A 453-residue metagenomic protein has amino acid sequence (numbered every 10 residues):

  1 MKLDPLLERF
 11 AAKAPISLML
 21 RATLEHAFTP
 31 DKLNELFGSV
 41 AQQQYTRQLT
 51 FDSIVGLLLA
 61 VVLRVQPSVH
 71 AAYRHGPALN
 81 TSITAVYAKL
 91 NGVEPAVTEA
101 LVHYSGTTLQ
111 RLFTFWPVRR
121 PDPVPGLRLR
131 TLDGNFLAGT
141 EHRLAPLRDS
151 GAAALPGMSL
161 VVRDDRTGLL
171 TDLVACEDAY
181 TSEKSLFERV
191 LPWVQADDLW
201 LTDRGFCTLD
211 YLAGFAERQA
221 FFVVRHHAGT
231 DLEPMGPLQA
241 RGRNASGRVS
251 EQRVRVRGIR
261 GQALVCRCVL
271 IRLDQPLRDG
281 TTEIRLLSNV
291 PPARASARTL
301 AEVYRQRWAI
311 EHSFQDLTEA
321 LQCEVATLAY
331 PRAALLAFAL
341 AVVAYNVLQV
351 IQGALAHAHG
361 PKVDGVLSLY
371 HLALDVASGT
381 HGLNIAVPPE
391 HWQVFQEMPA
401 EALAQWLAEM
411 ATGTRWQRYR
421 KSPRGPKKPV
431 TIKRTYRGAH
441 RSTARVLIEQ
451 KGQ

Functional and structural regions predicted by a protein language model:
M1-Q66, T81, K89-V93, L101-S105 (+4 more regions): Single, function-defining residue in the core of a domain
R64-G76, I83: Short, charged amphipathic recognition helices of the HTH superfamily and cognate SANT/SANTA-like modules
V97-F113: Short Lys/Arg-enriched helix C-cap and helix-to-coil transition segments that create basic nucleic-acid-contact patches
L109-R119, S185: A short, well-structured juxtamembrane/interface segment
R148-S150: Extracellular beta-strand-rich solenoid/capping regions of secreted or surface-exposed proteins that bind or remodel
